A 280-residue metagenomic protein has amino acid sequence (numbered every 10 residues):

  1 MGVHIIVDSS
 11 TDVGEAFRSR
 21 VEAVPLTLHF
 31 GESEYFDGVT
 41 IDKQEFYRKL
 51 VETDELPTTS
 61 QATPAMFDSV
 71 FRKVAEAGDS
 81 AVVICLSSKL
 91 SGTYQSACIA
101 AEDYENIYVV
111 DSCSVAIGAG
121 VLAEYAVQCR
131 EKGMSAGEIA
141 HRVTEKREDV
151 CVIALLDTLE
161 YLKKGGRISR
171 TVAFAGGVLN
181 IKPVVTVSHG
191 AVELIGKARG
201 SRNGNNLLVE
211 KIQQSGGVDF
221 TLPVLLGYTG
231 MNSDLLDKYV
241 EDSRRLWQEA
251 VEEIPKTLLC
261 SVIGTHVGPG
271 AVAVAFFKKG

Functional and structural regions predicted by a protein language model:
G2-H4, S9-S33, T93-Y108, V115-G280: Mixed-charge interfacial surface used for oligomerization/domain docking and macromolecular partner engagement
E34-D103: Class I S-adenosyl-L-methionine
I41, A62-A65, C113, I117 (+1 more regions): Residues at secondary-structure transition points
C85-L86, V110-C113: Short beta-strand->loop
